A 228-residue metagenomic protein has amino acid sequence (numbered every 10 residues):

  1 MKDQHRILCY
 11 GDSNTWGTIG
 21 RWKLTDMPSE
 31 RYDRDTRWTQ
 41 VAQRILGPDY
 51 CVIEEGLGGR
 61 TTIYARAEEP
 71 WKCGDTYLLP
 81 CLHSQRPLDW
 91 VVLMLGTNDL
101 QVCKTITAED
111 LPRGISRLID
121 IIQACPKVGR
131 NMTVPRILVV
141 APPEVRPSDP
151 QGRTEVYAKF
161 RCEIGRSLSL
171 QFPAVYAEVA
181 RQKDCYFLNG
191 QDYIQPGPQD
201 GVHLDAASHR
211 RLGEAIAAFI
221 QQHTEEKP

Functional and structural regions predicted by a protein language model:
M1, V41-I45, T61, T107 (+1 more regions): General structural signal for secondary-structure boundaries
M1-G56, P80-H83, R210-R211: Serine-esterase "nucleophile elbow" of acetyl-processing enzymes
K2-D3, K72-P228: Alpha-helical cap/lid subdomain in secreted, periplasmic, or secretory-pathway luminal O-acyl-processing enzymes
N14, G20, T61-T62, D99: Short, flexible micro-motifs
E30-R31, A67-W71, G165: Short, flexible loop segments at the rims of nucleotide/cofactor-binding pockets, characterized by
G56-G58, Y193: Residue-level "edge-of-site" marker
G58-E69: N-terminal beta-loop-helix "entrance" segment that forms/cooperates in small-molecule cofactor or anionic ligand
